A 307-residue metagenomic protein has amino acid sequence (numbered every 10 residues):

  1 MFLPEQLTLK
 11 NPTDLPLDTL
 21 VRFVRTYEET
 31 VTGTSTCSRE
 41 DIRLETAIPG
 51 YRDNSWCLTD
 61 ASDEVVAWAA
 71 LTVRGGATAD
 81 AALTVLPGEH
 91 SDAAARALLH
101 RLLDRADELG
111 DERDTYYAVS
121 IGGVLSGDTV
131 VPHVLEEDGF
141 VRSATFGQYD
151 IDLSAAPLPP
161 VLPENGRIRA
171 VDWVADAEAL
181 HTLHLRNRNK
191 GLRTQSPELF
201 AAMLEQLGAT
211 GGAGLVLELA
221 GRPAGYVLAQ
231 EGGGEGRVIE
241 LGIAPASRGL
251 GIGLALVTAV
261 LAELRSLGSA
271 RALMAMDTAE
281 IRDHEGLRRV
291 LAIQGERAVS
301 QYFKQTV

Functional and structural regions predicted by a protein language model:
M1, V73-T78, P87-E164, L291 (+1 more regions): Acyl-donor-binding surface of acyltransferase catalytic domains
M1-D41, P160-Q195: Short amphipathic alpha-helix that is part of the acyltransferase structural core
G33-P49, A69-A77, N189-I243: A conserved beta-strand-loop-helix scaffold within acyl/acetyltransferase catalytic domains
D53, D111-Y116, G212, S269-R271: Short, high-confidence coil segments that cap the C-terminus of an alpha-helix and link into the following beta-strand
T59-D60, E218: Core beta-strand residues in small-molecule sensory/regulatory alpha/beta domains
T72, A82-G88, A244, R248 (+1 more regions): Residue-level recognition of the GNAT/N-acetyltransferase active site
A81, V119-G122, V238, A272-M276: Conserved hydrophobic beta-strand within the GNAT/NAT acetyltransferase core sheet that lines the active-site cleft
S91-E108, I243, G249-S266, E285: Conserved acetyl-CoA-binding loop-helix of GNAT-fold acetyltransferases
